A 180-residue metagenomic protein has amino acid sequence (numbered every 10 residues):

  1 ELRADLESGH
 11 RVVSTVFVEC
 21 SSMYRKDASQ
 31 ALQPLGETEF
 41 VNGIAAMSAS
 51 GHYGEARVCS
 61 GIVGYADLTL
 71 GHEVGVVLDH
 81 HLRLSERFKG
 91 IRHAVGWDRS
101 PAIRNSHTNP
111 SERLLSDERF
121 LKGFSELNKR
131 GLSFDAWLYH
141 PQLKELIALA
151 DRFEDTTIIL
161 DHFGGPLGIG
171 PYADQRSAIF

Functional and structural regions predicted by a protein language model:
E1-Y53: An N-terminally biased module of ancient metal coordination in phosphate/nucleic-acid-related enzymes
L2-L6, T38, G71-H81, F120: Short, acidic/polar
V13-V18, S60-G64, K89-H93, F134-A136 (+1 more regions): Hydrophobic faces of well-ordered beta-strands that scaffold small-molecule active sites in alpha/beta enzyme cores
T15, V41, A45, I62 (+4 more regions): Conserved, mostly hydrophobic/aromatic
Y24, A31-L32, A66-V74, W137-K144 (+1 more regions): Acidic-and-aromatic substrate-binding clefts and catalytic sites of carbohydrate-active enzymes
A28, H93-L115: Glycine-rich phosphate-binding "P-loop"
A28-A46, V76-R83, E145-I159: Short, electropositive alpha-helical surface patch
P110-F180: Catalytic pocket-lining loop regions of alpha/beta-barrel enzymes, especially the amidohydrolase/enolase/GH5 lineages
